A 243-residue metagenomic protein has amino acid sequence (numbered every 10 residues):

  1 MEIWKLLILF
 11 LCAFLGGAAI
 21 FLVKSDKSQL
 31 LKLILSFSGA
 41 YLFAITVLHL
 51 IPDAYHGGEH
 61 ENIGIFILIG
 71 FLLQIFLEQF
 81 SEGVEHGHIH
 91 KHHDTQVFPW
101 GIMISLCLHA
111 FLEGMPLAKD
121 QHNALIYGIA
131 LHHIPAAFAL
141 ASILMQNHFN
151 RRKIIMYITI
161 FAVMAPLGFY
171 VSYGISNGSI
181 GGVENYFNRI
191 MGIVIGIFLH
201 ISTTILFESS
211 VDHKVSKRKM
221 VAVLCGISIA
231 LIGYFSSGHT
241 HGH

Functional and structural regions predicted by a protein language model:
M1-H243: Intrinsically disordered, metal-sensing/regulatory segments
